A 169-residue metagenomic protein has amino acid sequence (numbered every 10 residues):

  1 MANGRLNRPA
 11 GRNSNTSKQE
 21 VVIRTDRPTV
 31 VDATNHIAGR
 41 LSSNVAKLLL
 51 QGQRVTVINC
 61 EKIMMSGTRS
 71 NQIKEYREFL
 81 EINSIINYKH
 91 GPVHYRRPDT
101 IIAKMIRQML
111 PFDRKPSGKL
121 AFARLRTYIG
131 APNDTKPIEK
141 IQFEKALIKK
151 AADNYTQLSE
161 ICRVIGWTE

Functional and structural regions predicted by a protein language model:
A2-E169: Ribosome-associated RNA-binding proteins
